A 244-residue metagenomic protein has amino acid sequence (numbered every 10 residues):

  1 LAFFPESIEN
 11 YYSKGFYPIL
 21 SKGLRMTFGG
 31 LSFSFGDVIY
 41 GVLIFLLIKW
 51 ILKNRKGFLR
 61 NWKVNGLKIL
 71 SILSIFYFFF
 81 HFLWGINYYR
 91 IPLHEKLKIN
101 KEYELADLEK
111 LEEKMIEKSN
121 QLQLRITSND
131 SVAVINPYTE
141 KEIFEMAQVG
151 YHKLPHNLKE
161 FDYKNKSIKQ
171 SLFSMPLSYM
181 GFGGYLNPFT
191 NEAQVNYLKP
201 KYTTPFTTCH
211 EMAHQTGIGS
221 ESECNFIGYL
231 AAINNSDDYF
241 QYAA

Functional and structural regions predicted by a protein language model:
L1-K53: Membrane-embedded alpha-helical segments of integral membrane proteins
Y12-G23, G57-W62, P200, T204: Juxtamembrane loop-helix boundary motifs flanking transmembrane segments in multi-pass membrane proteins
S32, F206-L230: Active-site recognition of the HExxH zinc-binding catalytic motif
Y40, I48-L52, L59-E95: Transmembrane alpha-helices and immediately adjacent membrane-cytoplasm interface residues in multi-pass integral
I86-L154: Membrane-interface segments at or immediately adjacent to transmembrane helices that form the boundary between
L108-L111, G219-A244: Post-HExxH zinc-binding segment in Zn-dependent metallohydrolases
S119, Q123-I126, D130, Y151-L158 (+4 more regions): Sec/Tat-exported extracytoplasmic proteins
S128-A193, Y197, K201: Auxiliary, metal-adjacent structural segments of Zn-dependent hydrolase domains
